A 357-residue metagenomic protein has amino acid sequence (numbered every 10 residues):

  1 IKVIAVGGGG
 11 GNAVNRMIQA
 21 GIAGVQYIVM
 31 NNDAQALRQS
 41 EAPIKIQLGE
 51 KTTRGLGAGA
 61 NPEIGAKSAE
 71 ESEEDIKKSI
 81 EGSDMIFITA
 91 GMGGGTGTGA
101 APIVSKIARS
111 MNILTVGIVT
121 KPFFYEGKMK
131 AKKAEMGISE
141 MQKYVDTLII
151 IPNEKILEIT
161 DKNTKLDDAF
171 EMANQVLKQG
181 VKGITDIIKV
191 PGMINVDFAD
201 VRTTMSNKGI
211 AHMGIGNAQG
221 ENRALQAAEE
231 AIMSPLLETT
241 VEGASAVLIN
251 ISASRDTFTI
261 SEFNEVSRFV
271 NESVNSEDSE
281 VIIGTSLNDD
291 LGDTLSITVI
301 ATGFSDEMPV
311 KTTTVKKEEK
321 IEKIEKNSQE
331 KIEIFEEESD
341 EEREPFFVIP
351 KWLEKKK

Functional and structural regions predicted by a protein language model:
I1-K357: Tubulin/FtsZ superfamily GTPase core signature
